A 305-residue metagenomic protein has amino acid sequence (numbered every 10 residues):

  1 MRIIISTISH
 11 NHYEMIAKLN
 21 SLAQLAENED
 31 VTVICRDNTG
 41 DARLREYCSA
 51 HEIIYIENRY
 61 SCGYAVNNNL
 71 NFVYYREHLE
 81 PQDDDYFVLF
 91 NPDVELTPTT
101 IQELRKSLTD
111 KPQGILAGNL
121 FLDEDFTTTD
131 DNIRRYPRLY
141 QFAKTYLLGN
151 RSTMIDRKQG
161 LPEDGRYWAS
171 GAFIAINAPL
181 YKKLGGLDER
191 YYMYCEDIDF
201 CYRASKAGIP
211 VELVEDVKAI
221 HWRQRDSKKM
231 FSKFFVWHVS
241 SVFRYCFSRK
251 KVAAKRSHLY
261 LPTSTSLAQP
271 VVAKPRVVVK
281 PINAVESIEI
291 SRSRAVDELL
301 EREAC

Functional and structural regions predicted by a protein language model:
T7, N11-A26: Short, well-formed alpha-helical segments that are part of the catalytic scaffolds of diverse glycosyltransferases
I34-R45, Y60: A conserved acidic beta->alpha catalytic loop
R59-L79: Glycine-rich, basic loop-to-helix element that forms the pyrophosphate-binding segment of sugar-nucleotide handling
P81-E95: Short beta-strand-to-loop acidic/aromatic patch adjacent to the donor-nucleotide binding site
E95-D131: Conserved donor NDP-sugar-binding/catalytic core segment of glycosyltransferases
R135-R166: Short, flexible, basic/aromatic active-site loop/helix in glycosyltransferases
Y167-G186, R190-V217: A short, conserved alpha-helix in the catalytic core of glycosyltransferases
Y202, K206-A284, I290, R294-E301 (+1 more regions): Active-site-adjacent helix/loop segment of glycosyltransferases that harbors family-specific signature motifs
